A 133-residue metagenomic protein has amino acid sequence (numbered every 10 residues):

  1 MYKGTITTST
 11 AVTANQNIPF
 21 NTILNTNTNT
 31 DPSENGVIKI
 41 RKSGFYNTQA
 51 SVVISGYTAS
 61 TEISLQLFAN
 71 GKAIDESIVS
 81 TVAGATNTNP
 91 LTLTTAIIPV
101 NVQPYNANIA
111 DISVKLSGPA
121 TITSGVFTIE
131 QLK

Functional and structural regions predicted by a protein language model:
M1-K133: Extracellular jelly-roll beta-sandwich "head" domains, especially the C-terminal globular C1q domain
